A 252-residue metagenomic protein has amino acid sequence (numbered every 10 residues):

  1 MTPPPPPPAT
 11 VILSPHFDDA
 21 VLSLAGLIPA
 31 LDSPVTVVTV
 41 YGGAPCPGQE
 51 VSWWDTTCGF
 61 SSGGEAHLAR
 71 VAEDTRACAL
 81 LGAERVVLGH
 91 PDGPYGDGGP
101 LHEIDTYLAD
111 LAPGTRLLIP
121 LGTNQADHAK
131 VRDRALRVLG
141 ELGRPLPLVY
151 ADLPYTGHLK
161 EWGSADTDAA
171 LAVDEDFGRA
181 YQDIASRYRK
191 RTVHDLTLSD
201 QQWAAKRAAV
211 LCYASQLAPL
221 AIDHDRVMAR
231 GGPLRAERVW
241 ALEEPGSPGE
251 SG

Functional and structural regions predicted by a protein language model:
M1-L142, A204: Active-site beta-strand->loop->alpha-helix modules in alpha/beta enzyme cores, enriched in Gly/His/Asp(Glu)
M1-P5, R70-L88, G93-G99, L142-G252: The feature marks non-catalytic terminal segments
